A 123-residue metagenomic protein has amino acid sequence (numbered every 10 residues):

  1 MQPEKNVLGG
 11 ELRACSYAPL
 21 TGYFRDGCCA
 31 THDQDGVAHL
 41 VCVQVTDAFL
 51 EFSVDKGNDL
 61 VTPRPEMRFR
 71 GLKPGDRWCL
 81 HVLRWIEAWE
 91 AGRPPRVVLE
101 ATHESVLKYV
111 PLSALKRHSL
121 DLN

Functional and structural regions predicted by a protein language model:
M1-A48, S119-D121: Extended boundary segments
Q44-D59: Short, basic/aromatic beta-hairpin or loop at an interaction surface
V61-R68: Short alpha-helix capping/helix-loop boundary micro-motifs
W85-K108: Short, compositionally biased
E104-N123: Glycine- and charge-enriched low-complexity intrinsically disordered segments
